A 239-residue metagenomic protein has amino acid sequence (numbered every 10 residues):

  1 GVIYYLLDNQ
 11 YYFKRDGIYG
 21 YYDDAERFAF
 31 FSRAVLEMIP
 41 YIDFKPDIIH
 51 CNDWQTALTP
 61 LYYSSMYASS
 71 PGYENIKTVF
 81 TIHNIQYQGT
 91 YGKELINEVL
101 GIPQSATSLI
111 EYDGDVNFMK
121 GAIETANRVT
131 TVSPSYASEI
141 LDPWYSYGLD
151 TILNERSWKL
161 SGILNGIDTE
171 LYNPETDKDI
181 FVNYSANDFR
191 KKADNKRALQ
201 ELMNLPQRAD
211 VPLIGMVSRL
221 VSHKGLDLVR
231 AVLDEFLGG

Functional and structural regions predicted by a protein language model:
G1-G239: Catalytic cores of nucleotide-sugar-dependent glycosyltransferases that transfer UDP/GDP/TDP-activated
